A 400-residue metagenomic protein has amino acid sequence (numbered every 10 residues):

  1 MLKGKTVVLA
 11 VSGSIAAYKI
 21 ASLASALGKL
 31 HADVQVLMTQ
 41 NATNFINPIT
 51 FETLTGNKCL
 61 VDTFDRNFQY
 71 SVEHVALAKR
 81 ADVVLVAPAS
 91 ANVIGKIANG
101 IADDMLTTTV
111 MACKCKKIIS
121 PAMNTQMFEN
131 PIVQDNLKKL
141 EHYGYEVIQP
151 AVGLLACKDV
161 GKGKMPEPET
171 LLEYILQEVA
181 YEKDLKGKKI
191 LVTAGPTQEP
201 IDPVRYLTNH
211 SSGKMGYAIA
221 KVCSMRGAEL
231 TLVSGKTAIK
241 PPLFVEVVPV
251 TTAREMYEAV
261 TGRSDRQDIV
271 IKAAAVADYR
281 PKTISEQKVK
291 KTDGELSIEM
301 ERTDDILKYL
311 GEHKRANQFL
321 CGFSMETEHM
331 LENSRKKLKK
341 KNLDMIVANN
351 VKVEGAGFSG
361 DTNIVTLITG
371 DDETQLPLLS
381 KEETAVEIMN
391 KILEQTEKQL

Functional and structural regions predicted by a protein language model:
M1-I118, N124-G213, Y217-L400: A cross-family phosphate/adenosyl-ligand binding-site feature
